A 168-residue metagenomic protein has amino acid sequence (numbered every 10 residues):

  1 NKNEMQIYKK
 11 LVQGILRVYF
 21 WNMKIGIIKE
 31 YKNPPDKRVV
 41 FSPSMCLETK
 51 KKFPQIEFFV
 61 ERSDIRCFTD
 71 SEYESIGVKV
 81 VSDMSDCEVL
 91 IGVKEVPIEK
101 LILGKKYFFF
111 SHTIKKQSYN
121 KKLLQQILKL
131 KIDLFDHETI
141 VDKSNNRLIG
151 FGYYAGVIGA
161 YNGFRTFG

Functional and structural regions predicted by a protein language model:
K24, I98-G168: Glycine/serine-rich phosphate-binding loop and adjoining beta1-alpha1 elements at the start of nucleotide-handling
K24-K32: Nucleotide-activated donor-dependent transferases that construct or modify glycoconjugates
I27, F59-R62, V81-S85, G92 (+1 more regions): General beta-strand structural signal in soluble alpha/beta enzymes
N33-P43: Glycine- and acidic-residue-enriched helix-capping/strand-helix junction motifs
F58-V78: N-terminal beta-loop-helix "entrance" segment that forms/cooperates in small-molecule cofactor or anionic ligand
I76-C87, V96: Short acidic low-complexity segments
